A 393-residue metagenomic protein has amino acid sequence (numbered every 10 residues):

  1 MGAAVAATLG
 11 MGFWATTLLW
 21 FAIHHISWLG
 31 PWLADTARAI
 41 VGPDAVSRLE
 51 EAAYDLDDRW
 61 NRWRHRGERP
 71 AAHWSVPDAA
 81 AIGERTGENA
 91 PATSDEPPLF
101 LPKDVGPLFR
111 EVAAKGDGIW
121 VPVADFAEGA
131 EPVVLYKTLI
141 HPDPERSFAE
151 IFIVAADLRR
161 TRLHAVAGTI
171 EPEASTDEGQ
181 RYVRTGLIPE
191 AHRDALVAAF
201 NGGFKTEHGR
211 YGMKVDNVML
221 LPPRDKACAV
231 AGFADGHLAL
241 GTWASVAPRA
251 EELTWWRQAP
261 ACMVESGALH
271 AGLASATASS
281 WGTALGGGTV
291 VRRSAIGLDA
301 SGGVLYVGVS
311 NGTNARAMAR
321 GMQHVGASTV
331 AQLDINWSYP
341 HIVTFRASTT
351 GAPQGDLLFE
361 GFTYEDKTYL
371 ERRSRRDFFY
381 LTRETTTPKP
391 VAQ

Functional and structural regions predicted by a protein language model:
G2-L221: Zymogen propeptides
A149, D225, V291, R372-R376: Short, solvent-exposed loop/turn segments at the edges of secondary structure
F152-A155, C228-G232, S294-L298, P340-T344 (+1 more regions): Short beta-strand scaffold segments in enzyme catalytic cores
A156-R160, G232-H237, S266, L298-G302 (+2 more regions): Short acidic-glycine loop/turn motifs at beta-strand connectors
A165-H324, S328: Aspartyl protease catalytic domain
K205, N336-S338: Catalytic metal-binding/acid-base residues of hydrolase active sites
V330-L333: Active-site neighborhood of phospho(di)ester-bond hydrolases with catalytic His/Asp-centered motifs
Y339-A392: C-terminal regions of proteins
